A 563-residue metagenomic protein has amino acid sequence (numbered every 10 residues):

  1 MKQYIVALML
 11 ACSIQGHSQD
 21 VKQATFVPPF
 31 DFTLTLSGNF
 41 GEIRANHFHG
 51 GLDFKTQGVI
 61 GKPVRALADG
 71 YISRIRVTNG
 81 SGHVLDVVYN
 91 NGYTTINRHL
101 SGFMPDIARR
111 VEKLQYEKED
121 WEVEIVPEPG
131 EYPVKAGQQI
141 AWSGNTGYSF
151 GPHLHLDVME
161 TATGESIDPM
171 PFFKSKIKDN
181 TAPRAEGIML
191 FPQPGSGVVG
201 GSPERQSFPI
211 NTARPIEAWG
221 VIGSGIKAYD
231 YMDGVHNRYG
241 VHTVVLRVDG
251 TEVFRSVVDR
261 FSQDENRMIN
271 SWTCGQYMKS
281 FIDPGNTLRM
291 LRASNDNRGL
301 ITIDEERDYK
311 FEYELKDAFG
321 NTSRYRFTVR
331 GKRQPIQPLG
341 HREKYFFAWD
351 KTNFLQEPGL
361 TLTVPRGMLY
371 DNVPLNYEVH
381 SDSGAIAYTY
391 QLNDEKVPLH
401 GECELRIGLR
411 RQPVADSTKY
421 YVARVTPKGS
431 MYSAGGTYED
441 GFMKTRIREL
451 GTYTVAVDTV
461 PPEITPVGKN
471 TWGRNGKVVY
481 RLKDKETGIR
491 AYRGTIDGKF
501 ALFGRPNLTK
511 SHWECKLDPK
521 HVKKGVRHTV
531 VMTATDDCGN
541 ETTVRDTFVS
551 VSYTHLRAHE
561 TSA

Functional and structural regions predicted by a protein language model:
S18-T95, S101-D106, W121-A136, W142-L154 (+2 more regions): Surface-exposed, glycine-biased beta-strand/turn segments
K135, K178, F191-R333, F442-T445 (+1 more regions): Long, low-complexity serine/threonine/glycine- and acidic-rich segments characteristic of extracellular
P183-E186, P461-P466: Proline-enriched interdomain boundary motifs that mark the N-terminal boundary and often initiate the first structured
W219-G223, L399-E404, W472-K477: Short coil/turn motif common to extracellular beta-sandwich-like domains
G225-Y229, R406-R410, K477-K483: Short edge beta-strand/loop segments characteristic of extracellular beta-sandwich folds
Q337-W349, L375-Y421: Proteolytic processing hotspots in large secreted/extracellular or virion-associated proteins and select intracellular
K396-Y453, A491-R493, K499-A501: Proteolytic-maturation and junctional protease-sensitive modules
T554-T561: Conserved small/polar residues in nucleotide/adenosyl-binding loops
